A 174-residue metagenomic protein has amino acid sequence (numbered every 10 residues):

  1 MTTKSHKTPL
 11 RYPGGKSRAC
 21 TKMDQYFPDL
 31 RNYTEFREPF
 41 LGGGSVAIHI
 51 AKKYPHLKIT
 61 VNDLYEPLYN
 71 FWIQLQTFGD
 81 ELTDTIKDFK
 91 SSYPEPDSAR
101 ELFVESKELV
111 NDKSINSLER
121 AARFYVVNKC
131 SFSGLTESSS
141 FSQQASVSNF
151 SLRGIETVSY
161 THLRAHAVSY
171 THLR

Functional and structural regions predicted by a protein language model:
T2-L30, F78-S169, L173-R174: SAM-dependent nucleic-acid methyltransferase catalytic core
T34-S98: SAM cofactor-binding core of SAM-dependent methyltransferases, primarily the Rossmann-like beta-alpha-beta module
